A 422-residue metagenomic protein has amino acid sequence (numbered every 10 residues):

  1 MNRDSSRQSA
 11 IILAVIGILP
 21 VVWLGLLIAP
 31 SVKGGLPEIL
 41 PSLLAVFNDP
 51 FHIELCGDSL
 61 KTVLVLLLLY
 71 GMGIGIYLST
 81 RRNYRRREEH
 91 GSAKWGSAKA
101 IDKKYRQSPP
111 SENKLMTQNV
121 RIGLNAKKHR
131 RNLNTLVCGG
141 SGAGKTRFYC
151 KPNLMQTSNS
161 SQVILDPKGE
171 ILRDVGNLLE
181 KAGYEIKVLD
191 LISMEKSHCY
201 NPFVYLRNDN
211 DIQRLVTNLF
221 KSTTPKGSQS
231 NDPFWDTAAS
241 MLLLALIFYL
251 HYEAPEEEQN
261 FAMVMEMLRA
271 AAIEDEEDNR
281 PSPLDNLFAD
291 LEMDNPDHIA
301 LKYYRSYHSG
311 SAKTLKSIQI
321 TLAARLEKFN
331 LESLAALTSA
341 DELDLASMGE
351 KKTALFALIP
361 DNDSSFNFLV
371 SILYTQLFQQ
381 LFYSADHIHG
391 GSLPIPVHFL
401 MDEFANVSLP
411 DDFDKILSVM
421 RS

Functional and structural regions predicted by a protein language model:
M1-A143, R147-N153, E195: Basic- and hydrophobic-enriched, low-structure N-terminal and domain-boundary segments that flank ATP-binding catalytic
R131-S422: P-loop NTPase motor domains
